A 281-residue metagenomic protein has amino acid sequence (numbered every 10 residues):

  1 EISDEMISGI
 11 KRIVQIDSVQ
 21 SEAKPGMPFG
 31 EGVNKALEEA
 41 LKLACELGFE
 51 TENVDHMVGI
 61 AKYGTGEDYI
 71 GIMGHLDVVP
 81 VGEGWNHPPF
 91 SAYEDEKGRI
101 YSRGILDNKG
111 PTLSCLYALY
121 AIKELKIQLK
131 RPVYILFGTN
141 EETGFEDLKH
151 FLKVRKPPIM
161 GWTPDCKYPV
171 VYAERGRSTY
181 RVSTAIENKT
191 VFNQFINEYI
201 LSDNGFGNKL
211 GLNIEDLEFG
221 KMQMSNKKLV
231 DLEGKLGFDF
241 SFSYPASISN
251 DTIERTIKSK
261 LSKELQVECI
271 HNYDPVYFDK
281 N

Functional and structural regions predicted by a protein language model:
E1-G82, D239: N-terminal helical capping/dimerization or prosegment-like subdomains of hydrolases acting on amide or phosphate bonds
V33-E38, T112, E254-K258: Short, surface-exposed alpha-helical segments at coil->helix boundaries
N53, V267-N272: A structural preference for short, hydrophobic beta-strand core positions in alpha/beta folds
Y69-V133, F137: Active-site metal-coordination/substrate-binding segment of hydrolases, especially metallo-dependent peptidases
E141-E142, E146-R255: Midchain, well-structured core segments that form catalytic/ion-binding scaffolds
N250-Q266: Redox- and metal-dependent alpha/beta enzyme cores, enriched for Fe-S-associated oxidoreductases and cofactor-handling
V276-N281: Short, low-order "capping/linker" segments at domain edges
